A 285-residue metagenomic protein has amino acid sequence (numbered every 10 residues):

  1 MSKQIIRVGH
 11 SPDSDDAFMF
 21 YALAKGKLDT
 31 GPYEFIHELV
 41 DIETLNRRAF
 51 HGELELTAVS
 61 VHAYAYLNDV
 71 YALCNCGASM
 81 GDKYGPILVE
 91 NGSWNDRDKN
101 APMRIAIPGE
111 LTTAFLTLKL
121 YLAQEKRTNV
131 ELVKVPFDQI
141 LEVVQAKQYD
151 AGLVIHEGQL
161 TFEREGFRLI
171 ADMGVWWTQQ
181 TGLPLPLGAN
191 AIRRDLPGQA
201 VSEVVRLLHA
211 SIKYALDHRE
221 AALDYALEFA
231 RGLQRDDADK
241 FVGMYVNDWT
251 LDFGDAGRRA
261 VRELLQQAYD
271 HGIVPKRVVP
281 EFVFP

Functional and structural regions predicted by a protein language model:
K3-K25, L39, P86-A151, I155-E157 (+1 more regions): Bilobed "Venus flytrap"/periplasmic-binding protein-like clamshell domains and structurally analogous long
I6-R7, V70-A78, R104-I105: A structural signal for short loop-to-beta-strand junctions that line the ligand-binding cleft of periplasmic/secreted
D15-F18, L28-S60: Extracytoplasmic small-molecule ligand-binding "clamshell" domains of the periplasmic binding protein/Venus flytrap
D41-E43, G52-A65, P136-F137, V154-L160: Beta->alpha turn/N-cap motifs
L73-D96, W177-D195: Hydrophobic/proline-rich hinge and linker segments of small-molecule sensing/allosteric domains, predominantly
P136-E228: Pocket-lining segment of extracytoplasmic ligand-binding domains
P197-Q267: Secondary-structure end/capping motifs
Q267-P285: Conserved C-terminal helix/tail region of periplasmic/extracytoplasmic solute-binding proteins
